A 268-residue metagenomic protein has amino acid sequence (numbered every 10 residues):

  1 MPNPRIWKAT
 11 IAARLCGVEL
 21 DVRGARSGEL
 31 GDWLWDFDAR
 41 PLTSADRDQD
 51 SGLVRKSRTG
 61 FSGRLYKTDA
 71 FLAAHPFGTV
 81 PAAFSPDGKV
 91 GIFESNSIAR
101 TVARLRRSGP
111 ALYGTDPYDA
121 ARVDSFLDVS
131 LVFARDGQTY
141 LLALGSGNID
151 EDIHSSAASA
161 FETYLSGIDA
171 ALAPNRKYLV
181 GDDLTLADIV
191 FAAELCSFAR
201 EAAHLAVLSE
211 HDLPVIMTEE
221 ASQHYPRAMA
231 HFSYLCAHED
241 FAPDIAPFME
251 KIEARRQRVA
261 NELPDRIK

Functional and structural regions predicted by a protein language model:
M1-E162, P174, L179: GST-like domain detector, emphasizing the conserved glutathione-binding G-site in the N-terminal thioredoxin-like
I11, R26, A70, E94 (+5 more regions): Poly-acidic low-complexity segments
G17-D21, A230-F241: Structural alpha-beta junctions
L30, Y140, A206, I245-F248 (+1 more regions): Flexible domain-boundary/linker segments
T101, E201, D244: Residues that scaffold the ATP/ADP-binding catalytic core of kinase and kinase-like folds
G114-A237: GST-like fold's C-terminal all-alpha helical module
P243-I267: C-terminal/domain-terminus segments
